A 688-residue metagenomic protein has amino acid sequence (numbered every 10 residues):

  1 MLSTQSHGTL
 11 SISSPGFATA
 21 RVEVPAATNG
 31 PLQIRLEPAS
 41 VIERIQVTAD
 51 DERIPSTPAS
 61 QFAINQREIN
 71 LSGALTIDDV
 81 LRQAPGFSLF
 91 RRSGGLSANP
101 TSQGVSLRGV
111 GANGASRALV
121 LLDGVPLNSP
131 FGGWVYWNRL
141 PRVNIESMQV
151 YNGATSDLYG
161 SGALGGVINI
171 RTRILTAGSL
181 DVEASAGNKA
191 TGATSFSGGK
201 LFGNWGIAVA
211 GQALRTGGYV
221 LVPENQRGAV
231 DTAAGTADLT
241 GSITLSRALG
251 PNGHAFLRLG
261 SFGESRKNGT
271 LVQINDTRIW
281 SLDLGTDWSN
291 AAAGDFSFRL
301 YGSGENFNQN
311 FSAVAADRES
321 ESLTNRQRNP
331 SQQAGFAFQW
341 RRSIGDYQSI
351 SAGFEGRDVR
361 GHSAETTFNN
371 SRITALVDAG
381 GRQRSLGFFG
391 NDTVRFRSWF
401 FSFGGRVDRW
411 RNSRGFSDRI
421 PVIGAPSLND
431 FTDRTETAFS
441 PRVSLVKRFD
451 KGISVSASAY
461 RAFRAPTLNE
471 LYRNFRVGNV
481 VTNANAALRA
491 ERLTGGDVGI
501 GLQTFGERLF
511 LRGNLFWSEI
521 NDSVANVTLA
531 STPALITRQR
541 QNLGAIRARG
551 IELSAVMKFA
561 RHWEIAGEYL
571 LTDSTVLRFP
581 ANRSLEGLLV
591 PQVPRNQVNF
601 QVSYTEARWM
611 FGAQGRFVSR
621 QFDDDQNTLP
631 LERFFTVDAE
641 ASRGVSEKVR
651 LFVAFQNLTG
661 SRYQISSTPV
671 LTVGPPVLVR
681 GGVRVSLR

Functional and structural regions predicted by a protein language model:
L2, V125-N152, R173: Short acidic/polar hinge/loop motifs at secondary-structure boundaries that mediate gating or recognition
S13-A18, A27-L71, D78, G513: Short, acidic, small-residue-rich periplasmic hinge/interaction motif at the N-terminus of Gram-negative outer-membrane
D78-S129: Extracytoplasmic beta-strand/coil segments of soluble accessory domains associated with Gram-negative outer-membrane
D157, N169, A177-S179, E183-S185 (+1 more regions): Periplasmic-side early beta-strands and strand-to-turn transitions of outer-membrane beta-barrels
G199, R247, A457, E491-G496 (+4 more regions): Conserved C-terminal beta-signal and adjacent last beta-strands/turns of outer-membrane beta-barrel proteins
S246-F262, R278-I423, D430-F431, V446 (+4 more regions): Face-selective signature of the C-terminal outer-membrane beta-barrel domain
F296-F311, H362, R448, S454-Y460 (+4 more regions): Membrane-embedded beta-barrel scaffold of Gram-negative outer-membrane proteins
R395-F401, W410, F510-R512, F516-I520 (+2 more regions): Gram-negative outer-membrane beta-barrel transporters
